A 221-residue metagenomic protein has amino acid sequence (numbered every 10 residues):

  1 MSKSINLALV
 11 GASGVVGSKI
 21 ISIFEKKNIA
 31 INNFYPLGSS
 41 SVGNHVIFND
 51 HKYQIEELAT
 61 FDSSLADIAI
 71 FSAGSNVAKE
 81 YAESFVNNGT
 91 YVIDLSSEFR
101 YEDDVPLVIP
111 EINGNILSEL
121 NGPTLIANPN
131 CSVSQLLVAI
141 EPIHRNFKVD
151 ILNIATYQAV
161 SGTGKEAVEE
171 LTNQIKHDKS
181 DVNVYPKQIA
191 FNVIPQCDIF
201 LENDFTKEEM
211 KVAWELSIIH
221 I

Functional and structural regions predicted by a protein language model:
M1-I189: N-terminal Rossmann-like NAD(P) cofactor-binding subdomain of oxidoreductases, focused on the glycine-rich
T172-N173, D178-K179, N183, Q188-F191 (+2 more regions): Long, contiguous binding/interaction regions
I219-I221: Conserved small/polar residues in nucleotide/adenosyl-binding loops
